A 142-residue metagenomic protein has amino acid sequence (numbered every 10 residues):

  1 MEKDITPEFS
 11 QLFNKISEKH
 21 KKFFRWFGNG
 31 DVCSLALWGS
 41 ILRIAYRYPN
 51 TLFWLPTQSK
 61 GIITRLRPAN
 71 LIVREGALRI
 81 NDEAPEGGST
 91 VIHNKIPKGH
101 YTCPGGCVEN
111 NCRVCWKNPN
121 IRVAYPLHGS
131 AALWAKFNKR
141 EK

Functional and structural regions predicted by a protein language model:
M1-K142: Class I S-adenosyl-L-methionine
